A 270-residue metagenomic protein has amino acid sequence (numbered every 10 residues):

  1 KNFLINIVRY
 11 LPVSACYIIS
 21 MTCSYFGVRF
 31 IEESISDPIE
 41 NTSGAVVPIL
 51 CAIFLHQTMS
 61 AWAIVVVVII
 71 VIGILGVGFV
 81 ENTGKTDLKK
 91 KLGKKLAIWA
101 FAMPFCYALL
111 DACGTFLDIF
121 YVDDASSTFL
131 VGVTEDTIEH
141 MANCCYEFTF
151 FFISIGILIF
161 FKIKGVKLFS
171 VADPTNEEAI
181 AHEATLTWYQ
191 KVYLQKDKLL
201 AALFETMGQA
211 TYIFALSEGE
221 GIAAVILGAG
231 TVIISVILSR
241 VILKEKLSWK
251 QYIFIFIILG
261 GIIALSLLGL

Functional and structural regions predicted by a protein language model:
K1-C23, E40, I98-A108, F169-T211: Loop-to-transmembrane-helix transition segments
K1-I19, I69, E139-I180, I234: Transmembrane alpha-helices of multi-pass small-molecule transport proteins
S14, I18-T22, A45-I49, A108 (+7 more regions): Hydrophobic/small/kink-forming positions within alpha-helical transmembrane segments of polytopic membrane proteins
C23-I39, S126-L130, T137-H140, A210-G230: Structural motif at transmembrane-helix junctions in multi-pass transporters
S24, A45-V65, F214, V232-Y252: C-terminal transmembrane-helix exit sites in multi-pass transporters
N41-A45, V67-I70, I74, F150-I153 (+2 more regions): Residue-level recognition of pore/gate-forming positions within transmembrane alpha-helices of multi-pass
L50-A52, A61-N82, K250-G269: Hydrophobic transmembrane alpha-helices of multi-pass small-molecule transport proteins
L110-F152: Juxtamembrane helix-loop-helix junctions in multi-pass membrane proteins
